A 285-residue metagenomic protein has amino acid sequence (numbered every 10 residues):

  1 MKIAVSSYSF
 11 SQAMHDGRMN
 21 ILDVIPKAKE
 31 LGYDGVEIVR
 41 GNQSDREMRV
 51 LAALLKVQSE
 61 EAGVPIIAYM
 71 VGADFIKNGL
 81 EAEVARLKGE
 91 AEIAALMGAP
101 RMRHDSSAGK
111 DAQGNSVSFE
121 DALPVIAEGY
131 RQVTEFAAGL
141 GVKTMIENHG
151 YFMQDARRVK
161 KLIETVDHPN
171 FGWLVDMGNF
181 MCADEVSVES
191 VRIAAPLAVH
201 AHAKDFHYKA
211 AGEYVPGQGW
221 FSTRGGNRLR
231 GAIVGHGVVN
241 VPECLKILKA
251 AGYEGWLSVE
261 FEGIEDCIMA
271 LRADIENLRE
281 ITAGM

Functional and structural regions predicted by a protein language model:
V5, A28, V36, S59 (+7 more regions): Conserved, mostly hydrophobic/aromatic
S6-N20, G72-V84, S116-A122, I233-G235: Active-site mouth loops of central-metabolism enzymes
Y8-F10, V39-G41, V71-D74, S107-G109 (+4 more regions): Active-site beta-loop-alpha junctions enriched in small/polar residues
H15-A28, L80-E92, A183-V191, V241-C244: Short, acidic/polar
I21-G41, G98: Catalytic domains of carbohydrate-active enzymes, especially glycoside hydrolases
P26, L54, Q58-P65, K77-W173 (+1 more regions): Active-site acidic/histidine proton-transfer and metal-coordination neighborhood in alpha/beta enzyme cores
G35-V36, Y69, E128-V238: Acidic/histidine-rich catalytic cores of soluble enzymes
I268-M285: C-terminal helical cap(s) of enzyme catalytic domains, especially alpha/beta-barrels
